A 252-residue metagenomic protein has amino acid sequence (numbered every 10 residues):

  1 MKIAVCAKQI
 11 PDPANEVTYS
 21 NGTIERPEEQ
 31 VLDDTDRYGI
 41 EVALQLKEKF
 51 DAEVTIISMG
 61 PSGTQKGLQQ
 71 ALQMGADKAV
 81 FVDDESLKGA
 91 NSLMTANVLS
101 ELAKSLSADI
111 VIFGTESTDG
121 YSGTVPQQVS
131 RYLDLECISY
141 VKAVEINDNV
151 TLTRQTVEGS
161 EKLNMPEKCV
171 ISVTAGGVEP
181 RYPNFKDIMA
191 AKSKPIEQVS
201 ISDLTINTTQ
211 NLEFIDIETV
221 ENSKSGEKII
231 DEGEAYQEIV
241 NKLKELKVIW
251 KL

Functional and structural regions predicted by a protein language model:
M1-L252: N-terminal glycine-rich FAD/FM-binding segment characteristic of electron-transfer flavoproteins
